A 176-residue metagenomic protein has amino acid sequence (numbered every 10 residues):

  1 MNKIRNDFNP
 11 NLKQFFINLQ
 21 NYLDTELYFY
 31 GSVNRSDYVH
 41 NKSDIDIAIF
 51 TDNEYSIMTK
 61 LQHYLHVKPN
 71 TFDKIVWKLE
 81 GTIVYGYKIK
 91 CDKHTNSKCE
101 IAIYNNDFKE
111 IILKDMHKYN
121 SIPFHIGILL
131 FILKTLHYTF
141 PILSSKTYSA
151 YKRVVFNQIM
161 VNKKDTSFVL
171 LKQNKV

Functional and structural regions predicted by a protein language model:
M1-I17, Y22-L23, N34-K42, T51-V176: Catalytic core of pol beta-like nucleotidyltransferases
Y30-S32: Glycine-rich beta-strand-to-loop/alpha-helix junction loops that act as flexible
D44-D46: Acidic Asp/Glu-based divalent-cation binding sites
